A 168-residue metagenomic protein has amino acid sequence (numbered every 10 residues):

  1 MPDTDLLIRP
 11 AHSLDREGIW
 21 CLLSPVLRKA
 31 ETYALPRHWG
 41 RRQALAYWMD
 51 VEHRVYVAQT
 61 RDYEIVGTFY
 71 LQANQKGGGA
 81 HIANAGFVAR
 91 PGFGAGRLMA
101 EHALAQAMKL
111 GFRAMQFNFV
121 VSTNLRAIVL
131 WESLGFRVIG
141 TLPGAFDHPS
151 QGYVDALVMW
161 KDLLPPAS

Functional and structural regions predicted by a protein language model:
T4-L6, D62-T68, V154: Glycine-rich phosphate/pyrophosphate-binding loop shared by adenosine-nucleotide-utilizing enzymes
L7-I19, D162: A short beta-loop-alpha structural element at the N-terminal edge of CoA-dependent acyl/N-acetyltransferase catalytic
S13, T32, P36-F93, A100-E101 (+3 more regions): Acetyl-CoA-dependent GNAT
C21-R37: Helix-loop element at the rim of GNAT/NAT acetyltransferase active sites that forms part of the acceptor-substrate
R90, F117-A127, F146: Conserved beta-strand-loop-alpha-helix junction that forms the acyl-donor binding cleft
A107-V120: Conserved GNAT acetyl-CoA-binding A-motif
N118-V120, R137-V154: Conserved catalytic-core motifs of GNAT/GCN5-like acyltransferases
W131, F136: Conserved active-site tyrosine of GNAT-family acetyltransferases
